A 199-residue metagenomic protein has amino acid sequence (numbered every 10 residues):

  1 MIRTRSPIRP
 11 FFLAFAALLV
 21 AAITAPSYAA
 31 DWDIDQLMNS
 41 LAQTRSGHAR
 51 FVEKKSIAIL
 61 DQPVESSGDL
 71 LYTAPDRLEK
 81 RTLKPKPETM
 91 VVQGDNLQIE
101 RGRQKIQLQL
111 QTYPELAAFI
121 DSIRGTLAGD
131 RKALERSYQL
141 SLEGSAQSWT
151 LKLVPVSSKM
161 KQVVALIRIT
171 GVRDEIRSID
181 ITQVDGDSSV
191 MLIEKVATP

Functional and structural regions predicted by a protein language model:
M1-I8: N-terminal secretory signal peptides that target proteins for export/translocation
L13-A22: Bacterial N-terminal signal peptides
A25-A29: Sec/Tat signal peptide C-region and signal peptidase I cleavage site
A30-I57, D61-P63, G102-V156, V163: Flexible, processing/modification-adjacent segments and terminal tails in exported/periplasmic/extracellular proteins
Q62-G68, D187: Amphipathic hydrophobic-ligand
E65-S67, K86, Q93, K161-L166: Short, surface-exposed coil-to-beta transition loops
D69-D121, S189, K195: An acidic-aromatic
R131-S137, G144-P199: Gly/Pro-enriched, hydrophobic low-complexity segments that function as extracytoplasmic propeptides/linkers
